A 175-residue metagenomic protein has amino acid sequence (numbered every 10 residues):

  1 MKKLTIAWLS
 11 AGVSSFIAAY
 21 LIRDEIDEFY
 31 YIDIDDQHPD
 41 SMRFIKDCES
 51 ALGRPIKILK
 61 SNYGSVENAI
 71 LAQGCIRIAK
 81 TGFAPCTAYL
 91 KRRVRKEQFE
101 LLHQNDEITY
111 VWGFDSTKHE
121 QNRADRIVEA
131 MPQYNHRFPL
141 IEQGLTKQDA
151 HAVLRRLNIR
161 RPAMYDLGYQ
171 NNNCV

Functional and structural regions predicted by a protein language model:
M1-V175: Nucleotide-activated chemistry modules centered on ATP-dependent adenylation/adenylyltransferase
